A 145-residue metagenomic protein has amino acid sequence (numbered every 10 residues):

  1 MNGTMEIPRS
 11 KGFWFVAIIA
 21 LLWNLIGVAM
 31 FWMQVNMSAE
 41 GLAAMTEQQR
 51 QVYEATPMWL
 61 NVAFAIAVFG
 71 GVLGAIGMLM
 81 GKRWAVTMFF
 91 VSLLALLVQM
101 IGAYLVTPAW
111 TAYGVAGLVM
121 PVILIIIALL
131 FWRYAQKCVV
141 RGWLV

Functional and structural regions predicted by a protein language model:
M1-V145: Topology signature of small-to-medium multi-pass alpha-helical membrane proteins
